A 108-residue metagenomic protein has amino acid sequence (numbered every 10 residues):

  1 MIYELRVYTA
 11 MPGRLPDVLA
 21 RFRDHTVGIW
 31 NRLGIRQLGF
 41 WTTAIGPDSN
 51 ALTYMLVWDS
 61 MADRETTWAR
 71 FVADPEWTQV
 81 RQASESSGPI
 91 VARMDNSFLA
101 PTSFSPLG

Functional and structural regions predicted by a protein language model:
Y3, T9-P12, N31, I35 (+2 more regions): Long, low-complexity, Ser/Thr/Gly/Pro-rich intrinsically disordered segments that act as flexible linkers and assembly
T9, M55-V57: Short hydrophobic/aromatic beta-strand micro-patches that form the beta-sheet surface supporting nucleotide- or nucleic
P16-L38, V57-S97: An amphipathic, aromatic/His-enriched active-site/gating alpha helix that lines ligand/cofactor pockets
W41: Surface loop/turn signatures of beta-propeller and other carbohydrate-active proteins
